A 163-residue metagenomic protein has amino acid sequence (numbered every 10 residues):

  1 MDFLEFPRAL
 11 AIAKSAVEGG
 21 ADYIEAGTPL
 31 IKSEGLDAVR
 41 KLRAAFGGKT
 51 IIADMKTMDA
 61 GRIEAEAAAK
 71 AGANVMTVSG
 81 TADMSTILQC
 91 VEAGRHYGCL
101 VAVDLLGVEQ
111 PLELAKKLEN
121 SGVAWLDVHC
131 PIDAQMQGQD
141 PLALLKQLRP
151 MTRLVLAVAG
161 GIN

Functional and structural regions predicted by a protein language model:
M1, I24-A26, I51-M55, M76-V78 (+3 more regions): Hydrophobic faces of well-ordered beta-strands that scaffold small-molecule active sites in alpha/beta enzyme cores
M1-R62, L118-N120: Conserved N-terminal beta1-alpha1 strand-loop-helix module at the mouth
L4-F6, I31, M58, D83 (+3 more regions): Residue-level marker for beta-strand->alpha-helix junctions and adjacent short loops that shape enzyme
G20, R153-L154: Exposed boundary/loop context
A60-R153: Conserved anion-binding
